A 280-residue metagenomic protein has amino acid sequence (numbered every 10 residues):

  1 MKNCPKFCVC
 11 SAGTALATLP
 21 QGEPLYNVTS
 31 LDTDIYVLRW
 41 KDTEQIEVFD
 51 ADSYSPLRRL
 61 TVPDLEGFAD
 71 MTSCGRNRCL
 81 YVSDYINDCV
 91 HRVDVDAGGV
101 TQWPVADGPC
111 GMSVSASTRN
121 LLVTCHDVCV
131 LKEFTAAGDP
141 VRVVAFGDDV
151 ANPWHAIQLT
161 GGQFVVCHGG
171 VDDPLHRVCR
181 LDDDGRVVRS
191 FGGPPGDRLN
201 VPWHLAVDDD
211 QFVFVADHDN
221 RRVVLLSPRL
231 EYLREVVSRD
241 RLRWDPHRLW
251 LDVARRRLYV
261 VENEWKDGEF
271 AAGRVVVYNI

Functional and structural regions predicted by a protein language model:
M1-E23, S53-Y54: A short helix->beta-strand "capping" segment at the edge of beta-propeller domains
L16, L57-R58, V100-T101, V141-R142 (+2 more regions): A structural motif specific to WD40 beta-propellers
Q21-D32, P63-C79, A106-N120, V128 (+4 more regions): Beta-rich, blade/repeat-based domains predominating in secreted/periplasmic proteins but also intracellular
V37-K41, C74, V82-I86, V123-V128 (+3 more regions): Conserved beta-strand positions in repeat-built beta-propeller and related beta-rich domains
T43-E47, C89-H91, C129-K132, D173-V178 (+1 more regions): Structural motif
D50-Y54, D94-G98, F134-D139, D182-D184 (+2 more regions): Short loop/turn segments that connect beta-strands within beta-propeller blades
R177-H247: Structured C-terminal portions of repeat-based eukaryotic scaffold domains
W244-I280: Blade-level signature of beta-propeller repeat domains, shared across WD40, Kelch, NHL, RCC1 and BNR/Asp-box propellers
